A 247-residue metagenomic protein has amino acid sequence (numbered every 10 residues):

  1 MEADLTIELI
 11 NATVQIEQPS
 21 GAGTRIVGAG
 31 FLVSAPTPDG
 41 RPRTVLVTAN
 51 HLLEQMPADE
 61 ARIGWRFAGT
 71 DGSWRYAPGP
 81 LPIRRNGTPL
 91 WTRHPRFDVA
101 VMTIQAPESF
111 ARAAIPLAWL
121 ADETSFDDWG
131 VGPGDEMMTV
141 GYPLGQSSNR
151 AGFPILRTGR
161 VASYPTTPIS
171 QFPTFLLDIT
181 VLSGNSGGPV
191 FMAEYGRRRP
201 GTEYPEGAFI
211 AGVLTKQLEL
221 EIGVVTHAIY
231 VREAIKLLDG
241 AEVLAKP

Functional and structural regions predicted by a protein language model:
L5, A35, F126-G130: Short, surface-exposed secondary-structure edge patches
I10-V14, Q18-P19, I26-V27, M56-T174 (+4 more regions): Serine endopeptidase catalytic core focused on the charge-relay Asp
P19-V45: A conserved glycine-rich beta-strand in the N-terminal activation segment of trypsin-fold
V33-A35, Y164, A193, K216: Residue-level recognition of beta-strand microenvironments
T48: Cytochrome P450 catalytic-core helices
L176-V213: Catalytic nucleophile loop of clan PA
K216-P247: C-terminal tail/extension regions appended to the core domain(s) of diverse proteins
